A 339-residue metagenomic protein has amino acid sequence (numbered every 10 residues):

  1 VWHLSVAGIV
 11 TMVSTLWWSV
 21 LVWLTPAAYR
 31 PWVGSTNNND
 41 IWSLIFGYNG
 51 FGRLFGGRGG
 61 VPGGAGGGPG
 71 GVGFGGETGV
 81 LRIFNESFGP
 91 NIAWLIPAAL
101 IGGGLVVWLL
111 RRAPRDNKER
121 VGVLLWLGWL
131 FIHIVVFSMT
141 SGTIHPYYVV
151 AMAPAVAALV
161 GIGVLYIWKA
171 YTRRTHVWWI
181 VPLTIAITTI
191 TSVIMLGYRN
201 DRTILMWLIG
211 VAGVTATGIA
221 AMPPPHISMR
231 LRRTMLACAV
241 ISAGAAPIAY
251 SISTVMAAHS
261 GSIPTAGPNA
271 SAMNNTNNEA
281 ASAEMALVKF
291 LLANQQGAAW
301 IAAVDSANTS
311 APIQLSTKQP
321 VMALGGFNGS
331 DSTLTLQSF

Functional and structural regions predicted by a protein language model:
V1-W108, Y171, T191-Y198, C238-A239 (+1 more regions): Transmembrane-lumen/periplasm boundary regions of multi-pass, lipid-linked membrane glycan transferases
W2-L4, G102-L127: Membrane-interface helix-loop-helix junctions at transmembrane boundaries of multi-pass membrane enzymes, predominantly
G104, V156-A170, T217: Transmembrane alpha-helical segments
R115-L127, R173-T184, M235: Membrane-interfacial loop-to-transmembrane alpha-helix junctions, especially the N-terminal start
F131-I144, V193-M195: Transmembrane-helix signature of polytopic, lipid-linked glycan biosynthesis machinery
M139, T143-L165, S251: Hydrophobic/aromatic-rich transmembrane helices and adjacent perimembrane loops
Y166-P224: Membrane-embedded alpha-helical segments of integral membrane proteins
E279-A311, S316-F339: Luminal/periplasmic acceptor-recognition loop/helix of membrane-associated glycosyltransferases
